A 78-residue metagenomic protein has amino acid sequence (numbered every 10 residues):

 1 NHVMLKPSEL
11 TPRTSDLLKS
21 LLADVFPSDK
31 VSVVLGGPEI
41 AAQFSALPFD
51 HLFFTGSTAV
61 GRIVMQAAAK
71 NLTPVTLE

Functional and structural regions predicted by a protein language model:
N1-E78: Rossmann-like NAD(P) dinucleotide-binding subdomain of oxidoreductase/dehydrogenase enzymes
